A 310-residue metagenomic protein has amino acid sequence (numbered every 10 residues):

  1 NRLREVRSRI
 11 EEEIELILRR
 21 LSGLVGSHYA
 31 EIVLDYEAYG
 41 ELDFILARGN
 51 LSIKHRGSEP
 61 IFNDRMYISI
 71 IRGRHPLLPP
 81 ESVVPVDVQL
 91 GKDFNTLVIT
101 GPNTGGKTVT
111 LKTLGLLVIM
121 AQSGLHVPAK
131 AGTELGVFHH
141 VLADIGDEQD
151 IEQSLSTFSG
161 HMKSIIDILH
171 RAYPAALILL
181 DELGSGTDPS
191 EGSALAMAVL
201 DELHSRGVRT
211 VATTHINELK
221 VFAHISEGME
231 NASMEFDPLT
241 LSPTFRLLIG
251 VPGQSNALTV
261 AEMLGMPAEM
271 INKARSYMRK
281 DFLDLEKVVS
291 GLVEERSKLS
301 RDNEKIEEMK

Functional and structural regions predicted by a protein language model:
N1-A30, S82, D93-N95: Switch/coupling subdomain of P-loop NTPase systems
R2, L24, E31-L34, T157-G160 (+1 more regions): Alpha-helical initiation/capping and key positions within long helical/coiled-coil segments
R2-E5, R9, L34, A38-E41 (+2 more regions): Charged, amphipathic alpha-helical oligomerization/scaffolding segments
R7-I10, I14, D43-L46, R72 (+2 more regions): A structural signal for well-ordered alpha-helices, especially hydrophobic packing surfaces of coiled-coils
G23-P79: Phosphate-binding P-loop/Walker A region and its immediate neighborhood
K54-N303: ATPase nucleotide-binding head domains, primarily ABC-like/P-loop NTPase cores
D302-K310: C-terminal accessory/connector segments of nucleic-acid motor ATPases
